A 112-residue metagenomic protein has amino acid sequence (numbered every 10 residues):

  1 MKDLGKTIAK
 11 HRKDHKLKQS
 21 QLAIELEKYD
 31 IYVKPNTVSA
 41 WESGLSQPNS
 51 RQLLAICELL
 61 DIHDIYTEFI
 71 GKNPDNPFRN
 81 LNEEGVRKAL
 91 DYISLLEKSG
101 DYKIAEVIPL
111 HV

Functional and structural regions predicted by a protein language model:
M1-D3: A detector for short, charged/polar N-terminal pre-domain segments
K6, K10, N36-S39, D75-N76: Positions in alpha-helical segments
K6-E27: Short basic helix-loop element that most often maps to the first helix and adjoining turn of HTH DNA-binding modules
I8, Q19-S20, P35, S50-L53: Helix-turn-helix DNA-binding elements, focusing on the entry/boundary residues of the two helices that contact DNA
L26-P48, F69-G71: Recognition helix of helix-turn-helix/homeodomain-like DNA-binding domains that insert into the DNA major groove
N49-P77: Short C-terminal boundary/hinge segments that cap the last helix of small helical domains
I70-V112: Interfacial/linker helices and their anchor residues that mediate assembly or domain coupling
